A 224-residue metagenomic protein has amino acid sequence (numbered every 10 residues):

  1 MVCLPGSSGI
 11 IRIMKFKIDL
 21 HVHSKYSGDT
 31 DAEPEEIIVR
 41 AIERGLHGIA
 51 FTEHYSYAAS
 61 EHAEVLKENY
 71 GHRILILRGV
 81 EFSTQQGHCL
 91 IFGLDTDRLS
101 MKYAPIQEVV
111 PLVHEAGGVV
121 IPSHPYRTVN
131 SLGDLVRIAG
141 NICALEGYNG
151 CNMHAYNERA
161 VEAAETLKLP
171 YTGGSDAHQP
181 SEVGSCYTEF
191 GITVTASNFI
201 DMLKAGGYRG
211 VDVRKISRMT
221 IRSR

Functional and structural regions predicted by a protein language model:
V2-T30, P34-R40, E61-V65, V80-L99 (+3 more regions): Charged catalytic cores and adjacent phosphate/nucleic-acid-binding surfaces used for phosphate/nucleic-acid chemistry
I38-A58, V119-I121: Divalent metal-dependent hydrolysis catalytic cores, especially in the metallo-beta-lactamase
K67-I74, L167: Short helix-capping segments at alpha-helix termini
H72, E115-A116: Short coil/turn connectors at secondary-structure junctions
L77: General small-molecule cofactor/ligand-binding pocket signal
L99-I106: C-terminal active-site-proximal or functional interface alpha/beta core segments in diverse enzymes
I106-H114: Short, acidic loop-to-helix structural element flanking the phosphoryl-transfer center in phosphate-processing enzymes
S123-P125: Acidic/Gly/His-enriched mid-domain segments of enzyme catalytic cores or analogous surface patches that mediate
